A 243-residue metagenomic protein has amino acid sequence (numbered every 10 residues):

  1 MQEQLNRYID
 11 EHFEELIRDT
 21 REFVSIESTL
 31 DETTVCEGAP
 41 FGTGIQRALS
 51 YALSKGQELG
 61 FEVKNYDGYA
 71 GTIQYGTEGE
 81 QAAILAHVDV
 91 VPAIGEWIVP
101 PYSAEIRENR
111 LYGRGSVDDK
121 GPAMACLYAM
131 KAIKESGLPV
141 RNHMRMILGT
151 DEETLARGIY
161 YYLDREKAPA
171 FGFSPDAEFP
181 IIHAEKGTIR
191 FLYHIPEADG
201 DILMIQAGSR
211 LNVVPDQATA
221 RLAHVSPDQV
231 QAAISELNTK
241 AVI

Functional and structural regions predicted by a protein language model:
M1-A83, V91-A93: N-terminal helical capping/dimerization or prosegment-like subdomains of hydrolases acting on amide or phosphate bonds
F13, T20, V24, G60 (+2 more regions): Structural signal for hydrophobic packing residues in well-ordered secondary-structure cores of soluble enzyme domains
V63, M146, A241-I243: Generic structural signal for residues in well-ordered beta-strands
Y66-G68, G149, I205: Conserved beta-strand termini and adjacent loop/short-helix elements that scaffold enzyme active sites in alpha/beta
T72-Y75, I106, I195: Conserved hydrophobic "DFG−1" position in protein kinase catalytic cores
E78-A82, R107-E108, V140-M144, K167-F171 (+2 more regions): Short coil/turn connectors at secondary-structure junctions
Q81-L148, T154: Active-site metal-coordination/substrate-binding segment of hydrolases, especially metallo-dependent peptidases
E153, I159-I243: Midchain, well-structured core segments that form catalytic/ion-binding scaffolds
